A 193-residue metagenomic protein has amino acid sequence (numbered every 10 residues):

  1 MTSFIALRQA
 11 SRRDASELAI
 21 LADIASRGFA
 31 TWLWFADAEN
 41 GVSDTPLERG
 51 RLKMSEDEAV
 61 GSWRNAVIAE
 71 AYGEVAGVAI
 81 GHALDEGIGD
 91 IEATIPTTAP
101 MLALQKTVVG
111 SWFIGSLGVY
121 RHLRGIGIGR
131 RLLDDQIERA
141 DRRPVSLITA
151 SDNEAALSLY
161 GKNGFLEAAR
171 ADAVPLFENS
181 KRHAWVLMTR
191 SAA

Functional and structural regions predicted by a protein language model:
M1-S16, I24, G28-A36, S191-A193: Conserved N-terminal entry element of GNAT/NAT acetyltransferase domains
R27-M54, N65: Conserved GNAT-fold acetyl-CoA-binding loop/helix
K53-I68, L84-G89, F113: A short helix-loop-beta-strand connector motif used in the catalytic cores of GNAT acetyltransferases and, in some
E74-G77, A155: Glycine-rich acetyl-CoA-binding "A-motif" of GNAT/NAT acetyltransferases
I80-S116: Conserved acyl-donor/pantetheine-binding loop and adjacent beta-alpha core of acyl/acetyltransferases and related
G110-W112, L133, R139-D152: Conserved GNAT acetyl-CoA-binding A-motif
V119, G125-E138, S158-K162: Conserved acetyl-CoA-binding loop-helix of GNAT-fold acetyltransferases
R143-E154, G161-N163, R170-A193: C-terminal "cap" of GNAT-fold acetyltransferases
